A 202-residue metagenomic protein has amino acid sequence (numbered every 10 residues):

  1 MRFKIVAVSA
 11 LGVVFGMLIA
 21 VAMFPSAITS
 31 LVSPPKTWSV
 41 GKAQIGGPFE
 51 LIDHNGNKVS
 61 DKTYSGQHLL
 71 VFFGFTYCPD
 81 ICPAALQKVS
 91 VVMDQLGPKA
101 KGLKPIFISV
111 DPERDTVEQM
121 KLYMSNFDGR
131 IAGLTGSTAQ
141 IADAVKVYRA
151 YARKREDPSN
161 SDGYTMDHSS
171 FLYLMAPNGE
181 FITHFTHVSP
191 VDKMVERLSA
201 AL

Functional and structural regions predicted by a protein language model:
M1-P48: N-terminal targeting signals for export/organelle localization
G46-G47, L69, S169-S170: Short loop/turn microsegments at loop-to-beta-strand junctions
F49-L69, M93-L96: A short beta-strand-turn-helix
G56, F75-C78, V89, M120 (+2 more regions): Buried hydrophobic packing residues in well-ordered domains
D61-A85, V89: Short active-site neighborhood of thiol/selenol oxidoreductases, capturing the structured segment around
A84-A144: Structural microenvironment flanking redox-active thiols in thiol-disulfide oxidoreductases
Q140-R197: Thiol/disulfide oxidoreductase modules built on the thioredoxin-like
L198-L202: Short, hydrophobic alpha-helical segments
